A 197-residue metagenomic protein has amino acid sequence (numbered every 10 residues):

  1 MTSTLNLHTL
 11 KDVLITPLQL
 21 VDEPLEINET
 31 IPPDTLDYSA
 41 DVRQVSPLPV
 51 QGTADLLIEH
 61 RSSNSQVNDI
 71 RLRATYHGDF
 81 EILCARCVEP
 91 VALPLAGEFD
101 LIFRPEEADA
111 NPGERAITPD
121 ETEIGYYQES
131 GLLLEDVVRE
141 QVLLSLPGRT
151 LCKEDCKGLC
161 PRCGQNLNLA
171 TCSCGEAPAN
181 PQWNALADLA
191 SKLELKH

Functional and structural regions predicted by a protein language model:
M1-H197: Structured interface patches
